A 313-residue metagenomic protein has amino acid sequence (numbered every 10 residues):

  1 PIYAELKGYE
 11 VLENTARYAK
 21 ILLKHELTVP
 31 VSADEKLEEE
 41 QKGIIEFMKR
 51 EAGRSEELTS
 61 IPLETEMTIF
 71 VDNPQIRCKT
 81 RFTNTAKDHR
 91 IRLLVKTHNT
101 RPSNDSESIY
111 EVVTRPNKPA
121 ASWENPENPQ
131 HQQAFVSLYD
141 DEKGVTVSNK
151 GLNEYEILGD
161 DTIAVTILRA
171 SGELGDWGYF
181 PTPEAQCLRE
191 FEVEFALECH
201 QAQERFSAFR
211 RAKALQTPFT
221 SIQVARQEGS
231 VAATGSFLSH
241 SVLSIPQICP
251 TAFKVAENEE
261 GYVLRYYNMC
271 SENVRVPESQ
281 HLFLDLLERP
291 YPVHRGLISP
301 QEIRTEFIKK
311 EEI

Functional and structural regions predicted by a protein language model:
P1-I313: Terminal accessory/anchoring regions of large secretory-pathway or extracellular enzymes
